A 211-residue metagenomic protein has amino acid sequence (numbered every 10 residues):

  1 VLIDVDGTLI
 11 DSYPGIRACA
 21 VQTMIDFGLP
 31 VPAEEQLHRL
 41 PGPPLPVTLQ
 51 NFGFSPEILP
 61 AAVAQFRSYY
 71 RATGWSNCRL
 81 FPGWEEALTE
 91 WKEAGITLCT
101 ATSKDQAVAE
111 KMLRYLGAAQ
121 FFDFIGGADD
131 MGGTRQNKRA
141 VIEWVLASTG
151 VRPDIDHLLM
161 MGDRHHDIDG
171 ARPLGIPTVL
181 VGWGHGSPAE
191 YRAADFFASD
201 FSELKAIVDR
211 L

Functional and structural regions predicted by a protein language model:
V1, T89-K92, Q106, K111-L211: Asp-based, Mg2+/Mn2+-dependent phosphohydrolase catalytic module
V1-E86, A94, A107: N-terminal helical cap/lid subdomain that shapes the substrate entry/recognition surface in HAD-like hydrolases
D4, T8, T102, D163: Conserved G/P- and acidic residue-centered "switch" motifs that form tight phosphate/ATP-binding loops in soluble
D11, T100-T102, L180: Hydrophobic residues in well-ordered beta-strands that form the structural core
G15, A61, T102-K104, N137-A140: A generic alpha-helix signature
P30, T97, P177: Residue-level detector of anion-binding/catalytic polar loops
L40, A101-S103, M161: Structural motif
L80, A101, T134: Residue-level marker of regulatory loop/turn positions in helix-turn-helix DNA-binding domains and in histidine
